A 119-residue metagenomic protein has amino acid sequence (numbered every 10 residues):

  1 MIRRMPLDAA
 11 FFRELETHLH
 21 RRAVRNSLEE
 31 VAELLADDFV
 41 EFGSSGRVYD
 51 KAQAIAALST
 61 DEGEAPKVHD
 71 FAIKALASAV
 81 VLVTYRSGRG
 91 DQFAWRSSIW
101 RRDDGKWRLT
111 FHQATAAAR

Functional and structural regions predicted by a protein language model:
I2-E33, D38-R119: A beta-strand edge to alpha-helix "cap/lid" segment located at domain peripheries
